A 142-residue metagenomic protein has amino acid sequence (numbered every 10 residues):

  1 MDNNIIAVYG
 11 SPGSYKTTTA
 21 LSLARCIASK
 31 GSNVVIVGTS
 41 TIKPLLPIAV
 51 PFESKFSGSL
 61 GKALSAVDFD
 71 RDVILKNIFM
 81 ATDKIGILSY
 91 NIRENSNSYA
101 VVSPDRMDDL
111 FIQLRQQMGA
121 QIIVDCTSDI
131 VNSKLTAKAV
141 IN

Functional and structural regions predicted by a protein language model:
D2-I42: Walker A/P-loop phosphate-binding motif and the immediately C-terminal alpha-helix
D2-I5, G13, K55-N77, I112 (+2 more regions): N-terminal regions of ATP-driven nucleic-acid and macromolecular assemblies, encompassing P-loop NTP-binding domains
S11-P12, A49, Y99: A generic structural signal for short
T17, V67, S103-P104: A conditional alpha-helix N-cap/helix-loop micro-motif detector
R25-I27, S54-F56, D105-L110: Short, low-complexity, polar/charged sequence segments that are solvent-exposed and flexible
I27-A28, A139-I141: Long alpha-helical scaffolds
K30-V35, T39-I87: Phosphate-binding loop that captures ATP/GTP phosphates
K84-V140: Phosphate-binding/switch loop-helix module in NTP-utilizing enzymes
